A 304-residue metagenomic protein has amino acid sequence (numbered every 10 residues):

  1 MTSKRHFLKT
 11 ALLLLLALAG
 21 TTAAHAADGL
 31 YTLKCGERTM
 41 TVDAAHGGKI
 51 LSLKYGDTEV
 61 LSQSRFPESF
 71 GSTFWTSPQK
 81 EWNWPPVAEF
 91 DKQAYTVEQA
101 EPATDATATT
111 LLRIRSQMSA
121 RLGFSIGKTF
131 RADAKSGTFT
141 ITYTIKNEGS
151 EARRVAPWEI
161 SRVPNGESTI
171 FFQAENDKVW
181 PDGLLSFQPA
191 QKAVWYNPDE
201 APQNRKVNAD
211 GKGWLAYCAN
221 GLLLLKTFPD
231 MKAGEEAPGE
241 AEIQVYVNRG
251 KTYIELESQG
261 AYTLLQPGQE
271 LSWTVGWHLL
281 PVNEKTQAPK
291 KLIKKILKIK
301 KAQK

Functional and structural regions predicted by a protein language model:
T2-L12: Bacterial N-terminal signal peptides that target proteins for export
T10-T21: Bacterial N-terminal signal peptides
A24-A26: Boundary at the C-terminal end of the N-terminal hydrophobic targeting segment
L30, G36-A94: Acidic-aromatic substrate-binding/catalytic surfaces of carbohydrate-active enzymes
K34, E81-S136, S150, R154-V155 (+1 more regions): Extended, loop-rich substrate-binding clefts of extracytoplasmic carbohydrate-active enzymes
E37, S116, G268-V282: Short, hydrophobic/aromatic-enriched beta-strand segments in well-ordered soluble domains
R38-M40, G48-S52, E59, G137 (+2 more regions): A contiguous, surface-exposed recognition patch within enzymatic or periplasmic domains that forms
L279-K304: Terminal connector regions
